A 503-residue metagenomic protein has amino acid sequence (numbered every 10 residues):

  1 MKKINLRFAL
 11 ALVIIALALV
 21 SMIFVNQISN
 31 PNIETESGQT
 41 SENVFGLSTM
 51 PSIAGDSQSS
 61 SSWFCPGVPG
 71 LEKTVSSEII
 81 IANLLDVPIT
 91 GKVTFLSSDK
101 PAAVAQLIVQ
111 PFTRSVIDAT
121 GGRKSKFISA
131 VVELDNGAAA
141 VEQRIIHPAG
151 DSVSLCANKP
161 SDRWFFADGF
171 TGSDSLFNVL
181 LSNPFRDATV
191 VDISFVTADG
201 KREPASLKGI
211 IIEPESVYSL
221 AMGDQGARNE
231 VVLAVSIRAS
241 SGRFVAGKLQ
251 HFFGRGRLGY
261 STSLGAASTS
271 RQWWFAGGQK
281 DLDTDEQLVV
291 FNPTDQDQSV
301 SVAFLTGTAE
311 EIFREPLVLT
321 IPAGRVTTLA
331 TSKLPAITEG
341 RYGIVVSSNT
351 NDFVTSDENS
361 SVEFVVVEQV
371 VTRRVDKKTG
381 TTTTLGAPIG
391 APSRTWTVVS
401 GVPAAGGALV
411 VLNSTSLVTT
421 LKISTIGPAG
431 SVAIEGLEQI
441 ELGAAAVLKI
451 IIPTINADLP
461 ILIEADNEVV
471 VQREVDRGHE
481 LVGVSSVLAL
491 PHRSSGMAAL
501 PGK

Functional and structural regions predicted by a protein language model:
N5, L10-V13, V20-I80, A139-P184 (+3 more regions): Conserved functional hotspot residues at active sites or interaction interfaces
S29-P31, L71, I80-G122, S129-G150 (+2 more regions): Post-signal-peptide, soluble extracytosolic/periplasmic N-terminal scaffold domains of envelope/secretory systems
S41-N43, L96-S129, K201-E230, E310-E339 (+2 more regions): Intrinsically disordered, low-complexity Pro/Gly/Ser/Thr-rich segments with frequent PxxP/GP/PP motifs and embedded
G67-S76, I80-P88, S98, Q110-P111 (+12 more regions): Short, low-complexity cationic-aromatic patches
E78, A82-P101, L180-E203, A239 (+4 more regions): Short acidic, flexible loop segments centered on an aromatic residue
A82, T120, S182-P184, D192-V196 (+11 more regions): A structural feature that tracks compact, well-ordered secondary-structure segments with a strong bias toward
F127-N136, V232-S240, E339-N349, D458-N467 (+1 more regions): Short, aromatic- and glycine-rich surface loops/edge beta-strands on solvent-exposed regions
R202-Y218, G223-N229, A234-R238, G242-K280 (+2 more regions): Acidic, serine/threonine- and glycine-rich low-complexity intrinsically disordered segments that serve as flexible
